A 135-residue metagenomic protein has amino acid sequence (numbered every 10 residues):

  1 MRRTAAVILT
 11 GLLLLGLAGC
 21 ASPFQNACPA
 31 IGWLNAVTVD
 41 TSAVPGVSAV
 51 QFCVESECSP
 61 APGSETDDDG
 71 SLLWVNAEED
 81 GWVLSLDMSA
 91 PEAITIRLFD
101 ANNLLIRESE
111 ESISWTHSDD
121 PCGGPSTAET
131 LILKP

Functional and structural regions predicted by a protein language model:
M1-I8: Bacterial N-terminal signal peptides that target proteins for export
G16-G19: C-terminal motif of bacterial Sec signal peptides marking the signal peptidase cleavage site
A21-P23: Bacterial signal peptide processing site
P29-T38: Short coil/turn motif common to extracellular beta-sandwich-like domains
A36-V37, A61-D68, A128-L133: Extracellular/mature segments of secreted proteins
D40-P45: Structural motif
S48-D100: Tryptophan-paired
A77-K134: Extracytosolic low-complexity repeat regions of secreted or lipid-anchored proteins
